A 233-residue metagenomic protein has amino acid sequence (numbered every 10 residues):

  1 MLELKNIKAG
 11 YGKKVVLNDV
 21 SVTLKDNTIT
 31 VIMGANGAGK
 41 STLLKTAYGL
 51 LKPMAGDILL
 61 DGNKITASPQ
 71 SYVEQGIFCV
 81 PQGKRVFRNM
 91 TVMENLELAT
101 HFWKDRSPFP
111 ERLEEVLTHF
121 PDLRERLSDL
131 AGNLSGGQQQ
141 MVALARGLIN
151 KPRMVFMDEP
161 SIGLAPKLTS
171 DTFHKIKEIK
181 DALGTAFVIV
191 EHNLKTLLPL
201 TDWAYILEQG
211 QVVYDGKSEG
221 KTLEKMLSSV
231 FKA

Functional and structural regions predicted by a protein language model:
M33-A35: The feature captures the beta-strand-to-loop junction immediately N-terminal to the Walker
Y48: Helix-to-loop junction immediately C-terminal to a conserved catalytic motif
G56-K64, Q75, F109-L113, Y214-G216: Conserved ABC transporter NBD signature motif
K64-K84, L113, E125-S128, K221-L227: ABC ATPase NBD coupling module
L130-L134: Conserved ABC ATPase signature
G147-L148: ABC ATPase C-loop
E191-H192: H-loop/switch region of ABC-family ATPase nucleotide-binding domains
